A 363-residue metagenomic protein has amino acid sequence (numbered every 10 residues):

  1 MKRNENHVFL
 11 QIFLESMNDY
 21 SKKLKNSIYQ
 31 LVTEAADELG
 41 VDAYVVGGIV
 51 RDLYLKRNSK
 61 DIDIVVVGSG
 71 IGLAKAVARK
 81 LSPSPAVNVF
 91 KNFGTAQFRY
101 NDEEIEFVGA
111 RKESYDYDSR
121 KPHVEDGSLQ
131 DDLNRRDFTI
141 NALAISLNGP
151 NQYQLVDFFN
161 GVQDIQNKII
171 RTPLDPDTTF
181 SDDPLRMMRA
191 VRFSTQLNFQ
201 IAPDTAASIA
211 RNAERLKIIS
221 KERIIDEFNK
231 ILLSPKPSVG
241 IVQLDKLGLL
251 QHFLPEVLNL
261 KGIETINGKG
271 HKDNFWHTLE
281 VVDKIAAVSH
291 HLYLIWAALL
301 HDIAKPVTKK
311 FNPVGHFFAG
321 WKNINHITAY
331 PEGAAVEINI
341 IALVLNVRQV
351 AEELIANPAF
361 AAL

Functional and structural regions predicted by a protein language model:
K2-L363: Catalytic cores of the polymerase beta-like nucleotidyltransferase superfamily and closely associated nucleotide
